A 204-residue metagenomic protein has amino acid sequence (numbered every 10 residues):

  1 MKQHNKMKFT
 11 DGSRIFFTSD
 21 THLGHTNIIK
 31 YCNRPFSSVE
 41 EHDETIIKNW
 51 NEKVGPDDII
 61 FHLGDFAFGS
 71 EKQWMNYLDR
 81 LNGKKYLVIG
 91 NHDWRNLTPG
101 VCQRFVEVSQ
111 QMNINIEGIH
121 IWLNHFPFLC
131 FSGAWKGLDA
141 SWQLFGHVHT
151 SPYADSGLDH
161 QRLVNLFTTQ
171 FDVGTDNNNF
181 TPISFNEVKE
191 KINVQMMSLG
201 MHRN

Functional and structural regions predicted by a protein language model:
M1-S37, F171-N204: Acidic, histidine-bearing metal-coordination/catalytic regions of metal-dependent phosphoesterases
H4, H22-H25, H42, H62 (+6 more regions): Histidine (H) residue identity feature
K8-F9, F16-T18, L23-N115: Core catalytic region of metal-dependent phosphoesterases/phosphodiesterases, especially metallo-beta-lactamase-like
Q103-R203: Conserved beta-sheet core of the metallophosphoesterase superfamily
